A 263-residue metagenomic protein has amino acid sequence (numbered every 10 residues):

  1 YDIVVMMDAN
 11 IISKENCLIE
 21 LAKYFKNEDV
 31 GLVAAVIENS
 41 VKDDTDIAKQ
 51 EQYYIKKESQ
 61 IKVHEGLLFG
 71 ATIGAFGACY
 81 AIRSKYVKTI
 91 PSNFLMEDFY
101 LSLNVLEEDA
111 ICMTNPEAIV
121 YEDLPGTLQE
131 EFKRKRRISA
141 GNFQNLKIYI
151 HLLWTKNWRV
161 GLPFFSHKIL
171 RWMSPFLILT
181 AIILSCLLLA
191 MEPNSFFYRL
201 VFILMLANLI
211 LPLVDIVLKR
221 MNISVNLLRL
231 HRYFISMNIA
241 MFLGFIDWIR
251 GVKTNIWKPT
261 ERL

Functional and structural regions predicted by a protein language model:
Y1, A75-T89: Conserved nucleotide-sugar donor-binding and metal-coordinating catalytic region shared by glycosyltransferases
Y1, A9-I11, E97: Short acidic donor-binding/metal-coordinating loop in glycosyltransferase active sites
V4: Short aromatic/hydrophobic "clamp" motif used to bind/position activated sugar donors
D8-Y24: Acidic donor-binding/catalytic loop of UDP-sugar-dependent glycosyltransferases, especially processive GT2
F25-S59, N93-F94, S102-H167, Y233 (+2 more regions): Catalytic donor/gating beta->alpha subdomain of glycosyltransferases that bind UDP-sugars
L68, N142, W172-F176: Loop-to-transmembrane-helix entry motif
R171-K253: Membrane-embedded multi-pass helical conduit in multi-pass membrane proteins, especially envelope-biosynthetic
I256-L263: Membrane-proximal intrinsically disordered regions of secretory-pathway and membrane-system proteins
